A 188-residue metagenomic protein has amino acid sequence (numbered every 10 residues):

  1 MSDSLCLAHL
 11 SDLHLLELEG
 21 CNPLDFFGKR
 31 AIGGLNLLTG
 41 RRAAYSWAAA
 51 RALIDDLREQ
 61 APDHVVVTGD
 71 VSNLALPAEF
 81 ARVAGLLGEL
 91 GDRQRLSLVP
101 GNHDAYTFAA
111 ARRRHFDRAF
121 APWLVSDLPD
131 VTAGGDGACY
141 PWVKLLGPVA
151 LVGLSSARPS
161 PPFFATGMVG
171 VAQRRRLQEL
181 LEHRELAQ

Functional and structural regions predicted by a protein language model:
M1-A81: N-terminal active-site segment of His-dependent metallophosphoesterases
M1-D3, L38, L53, E59 (+4 more regions): Short, flexible coil/linker segments at or flanking structured domains
L7, V65, L96-L98, Q188: Hydrophobic/aromatic residues located in beta-strands of well-ordered beta-sheets within soluble catalytic
P62-V67, A150-V152, Q188: Glycine-rich, often proline-containing surface loops adjacent to acidic residues and nearby aromatics that form
P77, A81-R176, E182, L186: Extended active-site neighborhood of metal-dependent phosphoesterases/phosphodiesterases
